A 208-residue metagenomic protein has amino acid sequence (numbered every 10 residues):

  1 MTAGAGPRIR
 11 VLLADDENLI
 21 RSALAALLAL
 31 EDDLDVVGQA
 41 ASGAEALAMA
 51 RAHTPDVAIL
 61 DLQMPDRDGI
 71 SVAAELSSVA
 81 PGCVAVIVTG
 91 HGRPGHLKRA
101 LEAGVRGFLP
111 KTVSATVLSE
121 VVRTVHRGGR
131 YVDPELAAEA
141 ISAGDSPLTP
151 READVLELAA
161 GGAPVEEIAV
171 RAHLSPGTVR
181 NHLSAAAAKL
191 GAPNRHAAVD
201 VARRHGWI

Functional and structural regions predicted by a protein language model:
I20, P65: The feature encodes the CheY-like receiver
Q39-V57: Acidic, metal-coordinating helix/loop segments flanking the phosphotransfer/catalytic sites of two-component signaling
S42-E45, D66-S71: Acidic catalytic/metal-coordinating carboxylates
A48, I70-G82: Short amphipathic alpha-helix used as the core "switch/output" element in two-component signaling
D61, T89: Active-site residues of response regulator receiver
V79, H91-G92, G177: Short, conserved "switch-loop" micro-motifs in signal-transduction and mechanochemical regulators
G95-L156, W207: Short, flexible helix-to-coil linker/hinge segments that flank and couple to helix-turn-helix
G162-A197: Recognition helix of helix-turn-helix DNA-binding domains
